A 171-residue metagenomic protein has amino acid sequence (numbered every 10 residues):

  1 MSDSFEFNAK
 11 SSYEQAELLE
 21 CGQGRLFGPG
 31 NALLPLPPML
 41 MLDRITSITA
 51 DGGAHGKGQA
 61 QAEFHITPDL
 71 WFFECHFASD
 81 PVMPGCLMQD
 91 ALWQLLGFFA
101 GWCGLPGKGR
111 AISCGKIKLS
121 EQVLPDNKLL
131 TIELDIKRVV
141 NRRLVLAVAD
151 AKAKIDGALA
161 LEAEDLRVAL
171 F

Functional and structural regions predicted by a protein language model:
M1-V82, W102, G107, S120-L124 (+3 more regions): Non-catalytic linker/capping segments at the edges of enzyme domains
F77-P81, Q89-G97: Compact, glycine-rich, soluble single-domain proteins
M88, V123-L130: Short nucleic-acid-contacting surface segments enriched for D/E, G, S/T with interspersed K/R
L96, G109-C114, D135, F171: 4′-phosphopantetheine-dependent carrier domains
L130-I136: Short tryptophan-centered beta-strand motifs in secreted/extracellular beta-sheet-rich domains of glycan-recognition
